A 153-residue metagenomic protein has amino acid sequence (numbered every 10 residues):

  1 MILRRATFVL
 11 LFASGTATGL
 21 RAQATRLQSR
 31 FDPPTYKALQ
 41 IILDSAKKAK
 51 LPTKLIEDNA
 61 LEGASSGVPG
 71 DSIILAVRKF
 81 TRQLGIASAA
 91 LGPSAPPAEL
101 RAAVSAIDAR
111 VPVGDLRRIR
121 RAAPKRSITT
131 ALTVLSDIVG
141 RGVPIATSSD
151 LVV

Functional and structural regions predicted by a protein language model:
L3-V9: N-terminal export leaders
V9-G15: Bacterial N-terminal signal peptides
T18-A22: Sec/Tat signal peptide C-region and signal peptidase I cleavage site
Q23-V153: General marker for long, soluble alpha-helical cores
